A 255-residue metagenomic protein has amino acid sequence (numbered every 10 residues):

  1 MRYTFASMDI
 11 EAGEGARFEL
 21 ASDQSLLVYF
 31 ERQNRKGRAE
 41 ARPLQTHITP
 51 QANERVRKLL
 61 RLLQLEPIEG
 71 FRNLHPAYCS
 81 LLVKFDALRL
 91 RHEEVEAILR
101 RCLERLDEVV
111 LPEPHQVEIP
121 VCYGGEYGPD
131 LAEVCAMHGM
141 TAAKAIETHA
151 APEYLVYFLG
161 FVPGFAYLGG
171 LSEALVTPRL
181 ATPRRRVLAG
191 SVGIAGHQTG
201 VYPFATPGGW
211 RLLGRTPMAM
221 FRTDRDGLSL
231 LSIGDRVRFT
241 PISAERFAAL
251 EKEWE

Functional and structural regions predicted by a protein language model:
M1-R35, H47-E255: Glycine-rich active-site loops that engage anionic ligands at enzyme catalytic sites
A41-T46: Short, low-complexity intrinsically disordered segments enriched in A/P/G/S/L with frequent Arg, especially at protein
